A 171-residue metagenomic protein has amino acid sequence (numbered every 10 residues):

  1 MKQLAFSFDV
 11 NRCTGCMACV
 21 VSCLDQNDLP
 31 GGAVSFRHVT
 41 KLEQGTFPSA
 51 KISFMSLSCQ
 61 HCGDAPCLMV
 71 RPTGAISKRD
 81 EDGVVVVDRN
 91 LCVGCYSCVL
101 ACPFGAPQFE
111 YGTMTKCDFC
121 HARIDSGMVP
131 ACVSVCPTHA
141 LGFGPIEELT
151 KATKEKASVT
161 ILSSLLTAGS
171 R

Functional and structural regions predicted by a protein language model:
M1-R171: Non-ligating segments of multi-cofactor redox enzymes
